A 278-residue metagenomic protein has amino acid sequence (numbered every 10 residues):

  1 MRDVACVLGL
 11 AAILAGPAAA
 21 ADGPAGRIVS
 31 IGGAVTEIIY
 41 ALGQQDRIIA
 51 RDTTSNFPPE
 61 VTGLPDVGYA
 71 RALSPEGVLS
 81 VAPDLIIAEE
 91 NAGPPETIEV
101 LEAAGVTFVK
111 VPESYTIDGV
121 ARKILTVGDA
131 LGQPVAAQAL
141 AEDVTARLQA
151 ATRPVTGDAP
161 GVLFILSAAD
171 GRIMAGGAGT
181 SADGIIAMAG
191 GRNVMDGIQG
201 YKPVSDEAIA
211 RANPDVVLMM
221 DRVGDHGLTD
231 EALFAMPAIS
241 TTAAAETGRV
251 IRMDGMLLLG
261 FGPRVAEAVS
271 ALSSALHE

Functional and structural regions predicted by a protein language model:
A5-A15: Bacterial N-terminal signal peptides
G16-A20: Sec/Tat signal peptide C-region and signal peptidase I cleavage site
A21-R27, D84-L85, E96-D170, M195-G197 (+1 more regions): Extracytoplasmic substrate-binding proteins
G26-V81, L85-A92, E96-T97: A short, structured surface patch at a secondary-structure boundary
G32, E90-N91, E113, I198-Y201 (+3 more regions): Short secondary-structure boundary segments
P75-A82, S205-N213: Short helices/loops that flank or line small-molecule/ion binding pockets
P94-A103, L218-F234: A ligand-binding cleft/hinge motif common to bilobed small-molecule-binding domains
G176-Y201, D221, I251: His/Asp/Glu-enriched short active-site or ligand-binding loop at hydrolase and phosphoryl-transfer sites
